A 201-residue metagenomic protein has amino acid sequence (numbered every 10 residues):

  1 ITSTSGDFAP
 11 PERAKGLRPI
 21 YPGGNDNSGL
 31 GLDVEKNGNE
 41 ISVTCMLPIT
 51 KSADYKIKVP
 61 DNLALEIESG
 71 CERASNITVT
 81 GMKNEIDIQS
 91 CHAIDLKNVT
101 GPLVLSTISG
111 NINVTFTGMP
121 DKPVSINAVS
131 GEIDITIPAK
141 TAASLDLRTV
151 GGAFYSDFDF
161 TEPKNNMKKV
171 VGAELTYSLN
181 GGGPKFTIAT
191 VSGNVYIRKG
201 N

Functional and structural regions predicted by a protein language model:
I1-E72, T78-Q89, V104, T141-T149 (+2 more regions): Acidic (Asp/Glu) and glycine-rich low-complexity loops/linkers that are typically intrinsically disordered
A64-L65, E72-I77, K83-E85, A93-D95 (+7 more regions): Extracellular beta-strand scaffolds
V124-S125: A contiguous pocket-lining binding segment that forms or flanks enzyme active sites
